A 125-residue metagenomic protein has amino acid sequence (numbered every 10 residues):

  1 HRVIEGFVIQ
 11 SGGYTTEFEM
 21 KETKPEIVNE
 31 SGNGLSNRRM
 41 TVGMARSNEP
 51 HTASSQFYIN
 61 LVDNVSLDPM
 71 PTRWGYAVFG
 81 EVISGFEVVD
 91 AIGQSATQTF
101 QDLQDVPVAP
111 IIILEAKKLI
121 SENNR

Functional and structural regions predicted by a protein language model:
H1-R125: Cyclophilin-like peptidyl-prolyl cis-trans isomerases
